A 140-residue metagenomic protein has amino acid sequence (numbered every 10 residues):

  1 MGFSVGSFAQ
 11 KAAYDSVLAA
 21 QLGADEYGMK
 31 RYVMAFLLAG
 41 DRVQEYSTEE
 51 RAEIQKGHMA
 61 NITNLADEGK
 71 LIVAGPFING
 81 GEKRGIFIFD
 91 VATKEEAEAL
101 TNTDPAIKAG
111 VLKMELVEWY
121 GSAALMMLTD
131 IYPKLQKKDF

Functional and structural regions predicted by a protein language model:
M1-A12: Bacterial Sec-dependent N-terminal signal peptides
Q10-F140: Conserved, structured core segments of small domains
